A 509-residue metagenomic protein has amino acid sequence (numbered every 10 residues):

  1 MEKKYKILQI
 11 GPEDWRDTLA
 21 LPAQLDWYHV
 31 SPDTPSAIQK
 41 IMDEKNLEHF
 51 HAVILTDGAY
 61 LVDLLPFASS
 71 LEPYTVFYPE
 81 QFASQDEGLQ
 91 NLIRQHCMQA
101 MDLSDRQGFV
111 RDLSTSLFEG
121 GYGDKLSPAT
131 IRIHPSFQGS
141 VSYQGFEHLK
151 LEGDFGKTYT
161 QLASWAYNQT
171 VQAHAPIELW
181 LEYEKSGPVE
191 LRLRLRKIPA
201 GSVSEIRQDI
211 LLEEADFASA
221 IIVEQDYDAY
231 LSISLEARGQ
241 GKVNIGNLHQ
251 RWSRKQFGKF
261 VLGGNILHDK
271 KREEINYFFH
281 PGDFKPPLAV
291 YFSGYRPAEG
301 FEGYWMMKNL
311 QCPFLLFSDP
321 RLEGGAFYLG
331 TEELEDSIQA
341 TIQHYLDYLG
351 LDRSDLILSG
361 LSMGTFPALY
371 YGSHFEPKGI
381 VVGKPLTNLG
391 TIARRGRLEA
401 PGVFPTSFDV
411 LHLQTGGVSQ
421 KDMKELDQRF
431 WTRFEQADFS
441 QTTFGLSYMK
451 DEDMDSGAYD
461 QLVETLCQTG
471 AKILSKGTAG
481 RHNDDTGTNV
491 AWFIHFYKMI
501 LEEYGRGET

Functional and structural regions predicted by a protein language model:
G11-H49, D57-L64, K271-H280, E425-F430: A short, well-structured beta->alpha microelement
D124-G263: Beta-strand-enriched, solvent-exposed domains that form extended recognition/catalytic surfaces
K285-G294: Short beta-strand element of the alpha/beta-hydrolase
G330-L351: Alpha/beta-hydrolase active-site loop
G350-S362: Alpha/beta-hydrolase fold nucleophile elbow
G360-G372: Glycine-rich nucleophile elbow surrounding the catalytic serine of serine-hydrolase chemistry
H374-T415: Hydrolase active-site cap/lid region
P401-S475, H482-D485, W492-E508: The feature captures the conserved acid-bearing segment of alpha/beta-hydrolase catalytic domains
